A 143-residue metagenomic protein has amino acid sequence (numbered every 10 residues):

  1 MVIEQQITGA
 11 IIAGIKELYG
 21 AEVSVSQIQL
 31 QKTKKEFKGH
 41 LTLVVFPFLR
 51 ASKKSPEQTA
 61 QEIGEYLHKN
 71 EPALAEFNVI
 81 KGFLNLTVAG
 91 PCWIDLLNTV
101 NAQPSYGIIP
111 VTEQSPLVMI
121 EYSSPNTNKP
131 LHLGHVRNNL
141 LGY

Functional and structural regions predicted by a protein language model:
M1-L30: Charged, compositionally biased N-terminal leader segments and the immediate start of the first structured element
I3, I7, P56, R137-L141: Hydrophobic (often cysteine-bearing) scaffold residues that line and stabilize catalytic clefts of nucleotide/cofactor
Q29-V44, E76-L84: Short, charge-patterned binding micro-sites
G39-Q58: Short, small/acidic-rich helices and loops at N termini and domain boundaries of DNA replication/processing enzymes
P47-A51, I94-Y143: N-terminal catalytic cores of NTP/NDP-binding nucleotidyl/phosphoryl-transfer enzymes
A60-H68: Short, well-structured alpha-helical segments that form the helix of a local strand-helix-strand
H68-A102: Structured, non-catalytic alpha/beta "coupling" segments that mediate domain-domain communication and provide generic
